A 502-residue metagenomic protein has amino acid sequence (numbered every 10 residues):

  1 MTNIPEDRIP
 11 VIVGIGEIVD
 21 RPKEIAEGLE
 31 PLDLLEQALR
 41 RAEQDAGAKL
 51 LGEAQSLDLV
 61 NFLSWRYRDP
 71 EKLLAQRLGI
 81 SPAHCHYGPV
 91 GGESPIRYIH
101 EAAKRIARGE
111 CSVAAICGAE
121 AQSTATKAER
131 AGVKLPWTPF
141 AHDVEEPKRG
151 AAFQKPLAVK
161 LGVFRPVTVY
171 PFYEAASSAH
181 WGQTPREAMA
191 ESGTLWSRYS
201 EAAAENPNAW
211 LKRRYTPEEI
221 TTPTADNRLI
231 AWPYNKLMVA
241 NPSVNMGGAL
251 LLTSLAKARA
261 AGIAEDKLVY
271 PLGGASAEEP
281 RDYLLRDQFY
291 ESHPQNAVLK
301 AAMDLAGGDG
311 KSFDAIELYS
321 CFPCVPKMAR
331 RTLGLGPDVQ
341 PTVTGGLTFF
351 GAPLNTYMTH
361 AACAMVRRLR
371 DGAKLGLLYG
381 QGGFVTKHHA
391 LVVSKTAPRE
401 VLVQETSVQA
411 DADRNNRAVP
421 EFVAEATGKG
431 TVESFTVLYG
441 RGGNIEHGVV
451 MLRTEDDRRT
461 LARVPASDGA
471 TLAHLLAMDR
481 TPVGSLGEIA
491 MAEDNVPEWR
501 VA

Functional and structural regions predicted by a protein language model:
M1-P89, K104-C111, A115-K257, I263-F350 (+3 more regions): Conserved "HGTGT" condensation-loop signature of ketosynthase/thiolase-family condensing enzymes that catalyze
E93-I96, P294, P353-T359: A glycine-rich, Thr/Ser-enriched phosphate-binding loop motif common to dinucleotide/cofactor-binding enzymes
I96-K104: Conserved phosphate-binding catalytic cores of ATP/NTP-utilizing and phosphoryl-transfer enzymes
Y98, E110-C111, C363-A364: Conserved alpha/beta enzyme-core scaffold
Y98, V169-Y173, M358-A361: Internal, well-ordered alpha-helical segments in soluble enzyme and binding-protein domains
C111-S112, A373-L375: Nucleotide donor/acceptor-binding cores
F350, L354-A361, R370-A373: A conserved active-site cap/scaffold subdomain adjacent to cofactor or substrate pockets
G383-F384: C-terminal substrate-binding/catalytic lobe of Rossmann-fold NAD(P)-dependent dehydrogenases
